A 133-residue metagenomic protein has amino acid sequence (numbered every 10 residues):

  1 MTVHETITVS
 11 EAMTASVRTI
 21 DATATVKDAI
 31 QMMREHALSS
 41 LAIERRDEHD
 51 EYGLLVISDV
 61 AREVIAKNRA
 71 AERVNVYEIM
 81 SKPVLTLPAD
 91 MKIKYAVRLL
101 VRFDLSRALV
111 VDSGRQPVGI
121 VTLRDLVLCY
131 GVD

Functional and structural regions predicted by a protein language model:
M1-D133: Tandem CBS (Cystathionine beta-synthase) repeat/Bateman regulatory domains
